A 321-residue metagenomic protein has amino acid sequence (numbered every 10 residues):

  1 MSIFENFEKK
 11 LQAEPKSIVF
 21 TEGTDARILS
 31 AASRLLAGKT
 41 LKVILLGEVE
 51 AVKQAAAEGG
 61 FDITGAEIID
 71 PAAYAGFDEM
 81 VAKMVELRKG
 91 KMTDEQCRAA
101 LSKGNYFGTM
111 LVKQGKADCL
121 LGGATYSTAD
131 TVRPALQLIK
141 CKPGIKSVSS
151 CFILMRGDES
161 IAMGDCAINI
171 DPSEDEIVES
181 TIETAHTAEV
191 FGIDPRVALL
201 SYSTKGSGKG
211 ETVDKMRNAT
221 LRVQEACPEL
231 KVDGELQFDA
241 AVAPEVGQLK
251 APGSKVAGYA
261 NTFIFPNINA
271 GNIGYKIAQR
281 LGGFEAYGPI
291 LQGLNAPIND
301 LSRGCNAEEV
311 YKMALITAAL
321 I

Functional and structural regions predicted by a protein language model:
M1-A257, N261-I321: Anion-binding alpha/beta catalytic cores of soluble intermediary-metabolism enzymes, centered on
